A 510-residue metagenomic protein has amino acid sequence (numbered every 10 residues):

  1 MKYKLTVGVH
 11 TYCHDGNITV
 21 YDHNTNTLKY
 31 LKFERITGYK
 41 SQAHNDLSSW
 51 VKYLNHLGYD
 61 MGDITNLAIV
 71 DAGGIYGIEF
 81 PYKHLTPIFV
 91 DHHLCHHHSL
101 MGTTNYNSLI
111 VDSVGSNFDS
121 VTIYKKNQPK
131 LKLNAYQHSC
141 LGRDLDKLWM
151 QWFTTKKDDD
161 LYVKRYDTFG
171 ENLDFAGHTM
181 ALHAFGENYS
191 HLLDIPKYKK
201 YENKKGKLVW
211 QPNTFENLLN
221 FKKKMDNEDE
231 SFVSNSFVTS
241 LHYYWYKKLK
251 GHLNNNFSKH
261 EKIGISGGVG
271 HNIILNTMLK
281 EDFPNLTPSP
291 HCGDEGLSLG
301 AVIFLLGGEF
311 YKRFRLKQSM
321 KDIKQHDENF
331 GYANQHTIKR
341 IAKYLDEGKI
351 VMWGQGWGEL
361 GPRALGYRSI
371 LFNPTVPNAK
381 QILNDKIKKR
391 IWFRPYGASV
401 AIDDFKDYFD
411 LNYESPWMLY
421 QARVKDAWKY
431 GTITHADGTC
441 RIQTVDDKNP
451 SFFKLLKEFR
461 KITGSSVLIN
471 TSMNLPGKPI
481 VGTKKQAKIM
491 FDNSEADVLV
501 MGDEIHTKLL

Functional and structural regions predicted by a protein language model:
K2-V7: Extreme N-terminal starter segment of soluble prokaryotic enzymes
G8-Y39, Y82, L94-H97, G102-H178 (+2 more regions): Flexible beta->alpha loop and helix N-cap segments adjacent to enzyme active/binding sites
F33-M61: N-terminal phosphate-binding loop and adjacent alpha-helix
K52-V90, S99-L100: Short beta-strand-loop/turn "lid" adjacent to the catalytic site in phosphate-handling enzymes
D71-Y76, K262-M278: Glycine-rich phosphate-binding loops at beta-strand->alpha-helix junctions
M101, G251-N256, G270-I273: Active-site pocket-lining segments that scaffold enzyme catalytic pockets across diverse folds
A181, E187-F232, S236-S240: Active-site cores of enzymes that catalyze phosphoryl transfer or operate on phosphate-rich substrates
N235-E261: Phosphate/ATP-binding catalytic cores across multiple sugar-kinase/actin-like superfamilies, primarily ASKHA
